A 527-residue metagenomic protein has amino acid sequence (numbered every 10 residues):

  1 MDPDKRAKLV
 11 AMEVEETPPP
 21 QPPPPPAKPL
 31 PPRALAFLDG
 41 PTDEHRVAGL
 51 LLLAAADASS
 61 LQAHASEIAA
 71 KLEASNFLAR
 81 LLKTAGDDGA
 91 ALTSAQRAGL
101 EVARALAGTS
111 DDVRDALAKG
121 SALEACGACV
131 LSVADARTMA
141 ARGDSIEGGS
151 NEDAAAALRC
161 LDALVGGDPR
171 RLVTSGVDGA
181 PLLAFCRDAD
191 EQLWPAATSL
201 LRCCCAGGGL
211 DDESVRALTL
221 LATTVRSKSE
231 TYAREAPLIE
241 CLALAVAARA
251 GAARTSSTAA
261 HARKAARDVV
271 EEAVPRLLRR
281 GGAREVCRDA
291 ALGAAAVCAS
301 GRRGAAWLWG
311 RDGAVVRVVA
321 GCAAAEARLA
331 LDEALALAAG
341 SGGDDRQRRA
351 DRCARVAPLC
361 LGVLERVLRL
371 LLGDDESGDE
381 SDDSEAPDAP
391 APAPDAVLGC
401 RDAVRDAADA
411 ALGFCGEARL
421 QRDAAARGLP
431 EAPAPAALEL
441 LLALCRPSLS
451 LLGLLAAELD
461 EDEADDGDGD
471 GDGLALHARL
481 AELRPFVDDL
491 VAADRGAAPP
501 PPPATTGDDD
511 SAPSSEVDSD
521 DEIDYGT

Functional and structural regions predicted by a protein language model:
D2-K5, L9, V14, K28 (+5 more regions): Long C-terminal extensions of eukaryotic subunits of large macromolecular complexes
D2-K83, A320-Q347, V487, D494 (+1 more regions): N-terminal "cap/leader" segments of large eukaryotic alpha-helical scaffolds
E13, P22-A180, C186-A196, C203-L220 (+8 more regions): Elongated alpha-helical scaffolds that mediate protein-protein interactions in large eukaryotic proteins, primarily
P32, L82-A91, A134-N151, C322-R352 (+2 more regions): Acidic, Ser/Thr- and Gly/Pro-rich intrinsically disordered linkers and low-complexity segments that flank or connect
H45-L52, A95-A103, S150-C160, A197 (+7 more regions): Extended HEAT/HEAT-like alpha-solenoid repeat tracts in very large eukaryotic scaffold/adaptor proteins
A55-A58, K83-D87, E101, A105-G108 (+19 more regions): Positions within ordered alpha-helical repeat solenoids
A253, R284-A290, S300-P358, V363 (+4 more regions): Extended acidic/polar regulatory tracts at the flanks of large eukaryotic scaffold/adaptor proteins
A266, V270-R280: Long terminal accessory regions outside catalytic cores
